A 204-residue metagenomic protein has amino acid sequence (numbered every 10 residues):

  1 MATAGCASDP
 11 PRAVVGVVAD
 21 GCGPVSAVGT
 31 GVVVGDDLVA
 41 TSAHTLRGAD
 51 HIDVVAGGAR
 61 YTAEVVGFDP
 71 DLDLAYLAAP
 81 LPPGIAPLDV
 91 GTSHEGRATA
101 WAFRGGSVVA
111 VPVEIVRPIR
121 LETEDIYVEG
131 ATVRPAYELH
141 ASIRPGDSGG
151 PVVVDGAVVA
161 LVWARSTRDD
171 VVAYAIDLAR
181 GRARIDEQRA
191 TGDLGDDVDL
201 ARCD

Functional and structural regions predicted by a protein language model:
M1-C6, L88-V90, W101-A102, E122-Y127: Intrinsically disordered, low-complexity boundary segments flanking structured domains
A2-G5, A13-D36, S42, A59-T62 (+4 more regions): A conserved glycine-rich beta-strand in the N-terminal activation segment of trypsin-fold
S8-A13, G48, D71, H94 (+1 more regions): A short, polar/charged loop/turn motif at coil->beta-strand junctions and beta-hairpin connectors
D9, G23-G29, V33, D69 (+4 more regions): Extracytoplasmic/periplasmic, Sec-exported soluble proteins
P11-A19, A75, P80-A86, V109-C203: Active-site region of chymotrypsin-like
P11-R12, V33-L38, E95, D155-V158: Short, solvent-exposed coil/turn segments at beta-strand boundaries
D20, S42-H44, W101-F103, A157 (+1 more regions): Short, surface-exposed secondary-structure boundary micro-motifs
V25, G35-P112, G192-L194: Conserved active-site neighborhood of the chymotrypsin/trypsin-like protease fold
